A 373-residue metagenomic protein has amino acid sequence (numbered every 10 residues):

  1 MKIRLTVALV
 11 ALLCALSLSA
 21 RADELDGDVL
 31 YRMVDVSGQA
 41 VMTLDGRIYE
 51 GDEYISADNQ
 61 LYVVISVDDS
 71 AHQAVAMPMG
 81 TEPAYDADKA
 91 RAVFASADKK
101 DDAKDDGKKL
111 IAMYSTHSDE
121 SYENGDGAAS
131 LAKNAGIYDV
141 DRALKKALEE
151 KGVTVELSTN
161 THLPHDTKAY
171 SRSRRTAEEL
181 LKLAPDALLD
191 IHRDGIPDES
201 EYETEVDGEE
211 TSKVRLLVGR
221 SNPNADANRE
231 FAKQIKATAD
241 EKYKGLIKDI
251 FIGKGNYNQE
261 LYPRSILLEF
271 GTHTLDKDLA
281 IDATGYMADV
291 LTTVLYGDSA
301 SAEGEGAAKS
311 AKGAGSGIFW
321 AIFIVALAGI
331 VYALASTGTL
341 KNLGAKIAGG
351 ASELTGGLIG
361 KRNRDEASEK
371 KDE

Functional and structural regions predicted by a protein language model:
K2-A22, F319-S336: Sec-dependent N-terminal signal peptides of Gram-positive bacterial secreted proteins and lipoproteins
D23-G38: Short, basic/aromatic beta-hairpin or loop at an interaction surface
L44, I55-T116, S121-N124: Non-catalytic propeptide/linker segments at domain boundaries
R47-Y49: Short, well-ordered loop/turn sites that connect or cap secondary structure elements
D126-E201: Catalytic-core regions of hydrolytic enzymes
T176-K182, D186-I266, T274: Membrane-proximal low-complexity regions enriched in glycine and acidic/polar residues
D249-G306: Active-site-adjacent mobile loop/cap segments within catalytic or ligand-binding domains
E305-E373: C-terminal single-pass membrane-anchor helix
